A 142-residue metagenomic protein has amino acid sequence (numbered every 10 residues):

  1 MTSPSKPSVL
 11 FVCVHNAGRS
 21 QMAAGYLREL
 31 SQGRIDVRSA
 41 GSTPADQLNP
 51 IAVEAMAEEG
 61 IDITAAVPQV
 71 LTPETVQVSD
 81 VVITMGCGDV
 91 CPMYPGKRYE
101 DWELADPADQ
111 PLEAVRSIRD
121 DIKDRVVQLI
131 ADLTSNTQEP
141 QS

Functional and structural regions predicted by a protein language model:
T2-S142: Short polar/charged helix/loop
